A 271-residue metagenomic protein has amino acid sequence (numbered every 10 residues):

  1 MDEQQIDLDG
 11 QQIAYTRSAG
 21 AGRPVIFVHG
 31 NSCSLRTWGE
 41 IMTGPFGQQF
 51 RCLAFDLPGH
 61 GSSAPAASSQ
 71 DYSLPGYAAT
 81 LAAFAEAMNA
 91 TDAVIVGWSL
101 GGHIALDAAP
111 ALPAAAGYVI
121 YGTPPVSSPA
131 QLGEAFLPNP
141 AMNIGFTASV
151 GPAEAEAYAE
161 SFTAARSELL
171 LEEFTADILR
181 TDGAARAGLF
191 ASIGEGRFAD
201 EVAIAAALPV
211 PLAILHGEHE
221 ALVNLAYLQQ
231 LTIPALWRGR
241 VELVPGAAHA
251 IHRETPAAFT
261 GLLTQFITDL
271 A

Functional and structural regions predicted by a protein language model:
M1-V25, G47-F50, A90-T91, F198 (+1 more regions): Alpha/beta-hydrolase fold catalytic core
Q11-P65: Conserved HGGG/HGGXW glycine-rich cap/lid loop of the alpha/beta-hydrolase fold
L35-E40, S62-P65, H103, P129 (+2 more regions): Short N-terminal helix/helix-N-cap motif within the alpha/beta-hydrolase-1
P45, P209-A247, R253, A258: Conserved loop-alpha-helix segment in the C-terminal half of the alpha/beta-hydrolase fold that carries the catalytic
L53-V96, L100, G261: Active-site loop/oxyanion-hole signature of alpha/beta-hydrolase fold enzymes
L57-H60, T123, G246: Active-site loop/turn elements of alpha/beta-hydrolase fold enzymes, especially the short glycine-/histidine-rich
L106-P110, A114-S149: Flexible "cap/lid" loop of the alpha/beta hydrolase fold
P129-E134, A148-A206: Conserved alpha/beta-hydrolase catalytic His-Asp/Glu region
